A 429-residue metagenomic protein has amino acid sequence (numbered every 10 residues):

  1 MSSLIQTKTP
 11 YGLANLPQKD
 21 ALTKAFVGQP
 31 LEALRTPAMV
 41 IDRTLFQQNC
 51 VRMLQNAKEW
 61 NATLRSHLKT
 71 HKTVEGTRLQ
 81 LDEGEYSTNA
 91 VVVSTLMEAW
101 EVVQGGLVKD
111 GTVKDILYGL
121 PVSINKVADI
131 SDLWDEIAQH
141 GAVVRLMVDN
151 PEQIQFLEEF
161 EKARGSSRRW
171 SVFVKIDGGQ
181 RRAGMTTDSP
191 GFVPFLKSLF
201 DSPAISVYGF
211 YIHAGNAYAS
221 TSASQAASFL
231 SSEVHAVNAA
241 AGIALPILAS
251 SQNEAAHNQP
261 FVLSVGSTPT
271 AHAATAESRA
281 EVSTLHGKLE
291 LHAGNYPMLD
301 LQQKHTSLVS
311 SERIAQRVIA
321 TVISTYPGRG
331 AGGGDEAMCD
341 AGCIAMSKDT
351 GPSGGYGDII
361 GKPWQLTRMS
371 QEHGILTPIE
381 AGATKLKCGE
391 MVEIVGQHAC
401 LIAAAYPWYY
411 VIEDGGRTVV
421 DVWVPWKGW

Functional and structural regions predicted by a protein language model:
M1-L31, Q139, A249-E254, W429: Eukaryotic N-terminal low-complexity, Ser/Thr- and Lys/Arg-rich leader segments that predominantly function as
L22-L34, K72, K175-Q180: N-terminal small/glycine-rich loop or linker at the start of catalytic domains across soluble metabolic enzymes
V27-M39, R43, N49, M53-Q55 (+1 more regions): N-terminal, Lys/Arg-enriched amphipathic/low-complexity engagement segments that precede the first folded domain
F46, K69, V102, V174 (+5 more regions): Conserved, mostly hydrophobic/aromatic
R65-A219: Active-site-proximal beta-alpha core segment in soluble small-molecule metabolic enzymes
K162-S167, S171, D177-T306: Active-site loop/helix belt of alpha/beta enzymes
S228, P269-D358: Active-site loop ensemble at the mouth of alpha/beta enzyme cores that anchors a bound cofactor
T325-W429: C-terminal accessory subdomain/extension
